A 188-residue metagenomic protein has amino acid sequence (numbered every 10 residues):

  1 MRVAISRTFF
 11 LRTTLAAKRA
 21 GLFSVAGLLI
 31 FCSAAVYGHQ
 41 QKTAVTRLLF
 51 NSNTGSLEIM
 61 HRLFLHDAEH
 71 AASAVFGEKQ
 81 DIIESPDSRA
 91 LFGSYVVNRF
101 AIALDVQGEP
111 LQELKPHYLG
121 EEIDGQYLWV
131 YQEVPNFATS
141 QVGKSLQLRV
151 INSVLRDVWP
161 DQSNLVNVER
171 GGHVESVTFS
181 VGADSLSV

Functional and structural regions predicted by a protein language model:
M1-A17: N-terminal secretory signal peptides that target proteins for export/translocation
V3-I5, V25, I30, V142: Short hydrophobic transmembrane-like helices used for membrane targeting/insertion
R12, A20-C32: Bacterial N-terminal signal peptides
G38-V188: N-terminal soluble domains immediately following signal/targeting peptides that reside in extracytoplasmic
